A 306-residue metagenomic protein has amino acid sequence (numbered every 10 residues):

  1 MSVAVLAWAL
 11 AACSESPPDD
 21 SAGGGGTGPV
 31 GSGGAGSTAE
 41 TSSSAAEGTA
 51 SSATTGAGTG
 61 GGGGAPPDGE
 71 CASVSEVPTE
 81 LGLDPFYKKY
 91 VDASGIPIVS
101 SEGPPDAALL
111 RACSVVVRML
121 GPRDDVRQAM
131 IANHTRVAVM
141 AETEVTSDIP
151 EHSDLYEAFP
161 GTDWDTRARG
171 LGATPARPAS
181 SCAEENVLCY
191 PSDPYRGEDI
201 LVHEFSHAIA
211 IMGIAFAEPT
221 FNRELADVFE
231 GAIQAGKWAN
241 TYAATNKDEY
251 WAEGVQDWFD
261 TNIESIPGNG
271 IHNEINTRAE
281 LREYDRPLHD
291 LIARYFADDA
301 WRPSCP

Functional and structural regions predicted by a protein language model:
M1, W8-D68: Ser/Thr-rich, Pro/Gly/Ala-heavy low-complexity intrinsically disordered linkers and tails of secreted extracellular
L6-A7, L281: Short secondary-structure subsegments characteristic of cysteine-rich extracellular domains
G69, P78, P85-F86, A93-I96 (+1 more regions): Acidic/His-rich structured neighborhood in mature extracellular/periplasmic domains
V74-F86, V99, L155-P191, L225-P306: Metalloprotease/metallohydrolase-associated module, dominated by Zn2+-dependent proteases
